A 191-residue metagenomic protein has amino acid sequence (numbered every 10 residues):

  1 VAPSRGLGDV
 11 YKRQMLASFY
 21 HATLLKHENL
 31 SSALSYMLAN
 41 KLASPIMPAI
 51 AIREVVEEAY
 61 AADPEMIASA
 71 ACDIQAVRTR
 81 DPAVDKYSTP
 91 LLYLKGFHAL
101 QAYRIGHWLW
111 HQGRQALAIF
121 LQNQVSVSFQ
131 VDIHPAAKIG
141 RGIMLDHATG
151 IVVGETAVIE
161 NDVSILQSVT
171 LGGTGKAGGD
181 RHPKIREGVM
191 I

Functional and structural regions predicted by a protein language model:
V1-Y11: Single conserved hydrophobic/aromatic residue that forms the stacking wall/gate of nucleotide- or nucleobase-binding
L25-H111: Phosphate-/polyanion-interacting regions in eukaryotic proteins
A71, D85-L92, F97-I151: Extended, small-residue-rich solenoid/repeat segments and analogous flexible loops that form exposed scaffolds
Q130-M144, A148-S164, S168-T170, T174-M190: Beta-solenoid/beta-rich acyl/carboxylate-transfer cores
